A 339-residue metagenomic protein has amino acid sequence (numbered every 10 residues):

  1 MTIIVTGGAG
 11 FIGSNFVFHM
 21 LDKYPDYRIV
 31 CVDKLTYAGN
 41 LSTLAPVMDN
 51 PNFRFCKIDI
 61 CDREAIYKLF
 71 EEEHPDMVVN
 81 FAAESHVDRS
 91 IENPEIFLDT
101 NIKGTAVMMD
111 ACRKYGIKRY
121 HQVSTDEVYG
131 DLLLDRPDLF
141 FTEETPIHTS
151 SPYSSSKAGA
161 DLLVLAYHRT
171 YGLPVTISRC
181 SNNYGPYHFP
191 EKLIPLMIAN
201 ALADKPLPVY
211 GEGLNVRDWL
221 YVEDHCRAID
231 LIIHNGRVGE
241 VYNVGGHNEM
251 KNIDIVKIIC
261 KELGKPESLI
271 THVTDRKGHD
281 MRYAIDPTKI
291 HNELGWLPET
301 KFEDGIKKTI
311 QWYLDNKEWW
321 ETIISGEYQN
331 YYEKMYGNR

Functional and structural regions predicted by a protein language model:
M1-N183, K308, Y313-N316, T322-R339: N-terminal Rossmann-like NAD(P)+-binding domain of SDR-like oxidoreductases, especially those catalyzing
I3, I58, P195, A201-R339: C-terminal substrate-binding subdomain of Rossmann-fold SDR/epimerase-dehydratase oxidoreductases
I12, A38-G39, E64, H188 (+2 more regions): Residues that form or flank phosphate/diphosphate-binding pockets in enzymes that use nucleotide phosphates
L35, N182-G185, N215-V216, R276-K277: Short histidine/acidic/glycine/proline-rich micro-motifs that form metal- and phosphate-coordinating active-site loops
L41-L44, L132-D135, H188-E191, I255-V256 (+1 more regions): Short aromatic-enriched loop/helix-cap "lid" or pocket-rim segments at secondary-structure transitions that line
V47, D135-R136, P190-I198, T274: A glycine/serine/threonine-rich, flexible loop-to-helix segment that serves as the NAD(P) cofactor-binding "lid"
P137, T149-S156, P186, P190-I194 (+1 more regions): The catalytic Tyr-centered alpha-helix of NAD(P)H-dependent dehydrogenases
G159, L163, Y167, M197 (+2 more regions): Hydrophobic alpha-helix immediately C-terminal to the catalytic Tyr-X-X-X-Lys motif of short-chain
